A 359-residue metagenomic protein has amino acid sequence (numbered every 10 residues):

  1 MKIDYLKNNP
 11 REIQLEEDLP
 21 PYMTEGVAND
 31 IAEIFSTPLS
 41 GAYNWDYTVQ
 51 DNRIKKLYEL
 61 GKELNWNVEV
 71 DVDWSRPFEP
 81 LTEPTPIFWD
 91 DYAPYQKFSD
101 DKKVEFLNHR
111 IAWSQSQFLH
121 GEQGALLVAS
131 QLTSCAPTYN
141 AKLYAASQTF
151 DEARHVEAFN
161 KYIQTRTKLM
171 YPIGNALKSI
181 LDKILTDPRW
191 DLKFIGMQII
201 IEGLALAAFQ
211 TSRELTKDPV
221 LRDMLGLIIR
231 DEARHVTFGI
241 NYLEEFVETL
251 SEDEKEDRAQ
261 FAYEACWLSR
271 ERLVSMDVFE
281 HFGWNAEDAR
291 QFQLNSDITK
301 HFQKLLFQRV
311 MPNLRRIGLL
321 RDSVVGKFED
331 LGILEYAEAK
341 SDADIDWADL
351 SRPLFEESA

Functional and structural regions predicted by a protein language model:
M1-S130, S134-K142, T165-P172, A176 (+3 more regions): Terminal targeting/low-complexity segments that flank the catalytic cores of oxidoreductases
G121-V128, H155, I201-A208, H235: Amphipathic, well-ordered alpha-helical segments in soluble domains
L126-L132, A145-S147, L206-S212, M224-L227 (+1 more regions): A structural feature that tracks compact, well-ordered secondary-structure segments with a strong bias toward
T138-K168: Carboxylate/His-rich catalytic cores and anion/metal-binding grooves
Y139, L143, P219-D223, T237: Short, solvent-exposed positions on alpha-helices
R154, F159, A233-R234, G239 (+1 more regions): Outer-membrane beta-barrel domain signature
K161-A233, D257-L268: Active-site-proximal alpha-helical scaffolds that flank and shape metal-associated catalytic sites
L243-S251: C-terminal helix-coil-helix/basic helical segment that borders enzyme active sites and/or dimer interfaces and provides
